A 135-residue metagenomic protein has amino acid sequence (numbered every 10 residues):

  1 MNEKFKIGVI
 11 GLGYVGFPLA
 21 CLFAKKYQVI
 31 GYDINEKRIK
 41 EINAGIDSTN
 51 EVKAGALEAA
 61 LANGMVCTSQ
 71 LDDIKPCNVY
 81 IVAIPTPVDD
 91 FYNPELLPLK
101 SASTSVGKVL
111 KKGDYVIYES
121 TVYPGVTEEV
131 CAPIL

Functional and structural regions predicted by a protein language model:
M1-I46: NAD(P)+-binding Rossmann beta1-loop-alpha1 motif at the extreme N-terminus of oxidoreductases
K4, C77, K112-G113: A general structural motif
A24, K75, L110-K111: Short conserved AdoMet
I46, L57, C131-L135: Conserved hydrophobic residues forming the short capping helix/wall of the S-adenosyl-L-methionine
N50: N-terminal FAD cofactor-binding segment of flavoenzymes
A54-N78, V88, G107: A structured beta-alpha segment of the ubiquitous adenosine-cofactor-binding alpha/beta core
Y80-V82, Y118: Redox-cofactor binding/interface segments in oxidoreductases and associated redox assembly factors
V88-L135: Rossmann-like NAD(P)(H) cofactor-binding subdomain of soluble oxidoreductases
